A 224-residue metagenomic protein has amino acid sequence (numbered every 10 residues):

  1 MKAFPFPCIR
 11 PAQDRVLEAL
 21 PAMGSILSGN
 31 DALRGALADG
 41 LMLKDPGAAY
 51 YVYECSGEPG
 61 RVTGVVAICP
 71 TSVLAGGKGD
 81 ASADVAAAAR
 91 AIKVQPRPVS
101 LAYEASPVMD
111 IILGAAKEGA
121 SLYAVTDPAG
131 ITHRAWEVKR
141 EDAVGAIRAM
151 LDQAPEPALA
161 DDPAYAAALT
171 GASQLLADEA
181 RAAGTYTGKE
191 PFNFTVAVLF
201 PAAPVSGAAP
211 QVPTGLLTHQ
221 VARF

Functional and structural regions predicted by a protein language model:
M1-F224: Surface-exposed, charge/polar-rich loops and edge strands
